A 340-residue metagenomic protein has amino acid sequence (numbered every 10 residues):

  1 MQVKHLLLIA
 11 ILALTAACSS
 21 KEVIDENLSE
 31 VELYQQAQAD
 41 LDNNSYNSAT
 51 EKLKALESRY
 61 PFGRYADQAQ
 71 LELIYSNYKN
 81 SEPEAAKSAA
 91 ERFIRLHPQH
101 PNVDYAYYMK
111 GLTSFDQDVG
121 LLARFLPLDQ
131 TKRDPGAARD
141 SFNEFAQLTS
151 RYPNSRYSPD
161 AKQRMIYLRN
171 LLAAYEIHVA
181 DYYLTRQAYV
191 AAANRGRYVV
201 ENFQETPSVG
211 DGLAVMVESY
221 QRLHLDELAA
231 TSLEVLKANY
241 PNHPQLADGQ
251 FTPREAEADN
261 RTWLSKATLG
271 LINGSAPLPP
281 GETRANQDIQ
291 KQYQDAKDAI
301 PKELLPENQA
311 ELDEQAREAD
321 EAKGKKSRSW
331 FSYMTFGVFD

Functional and structural regions predicted by a protein language model:
M1-C18: Sec-dependent bacterial lipoprotein signal peptides
Q2, C18-D340: Acidic, polar-rich low-complexity tracts and alpha-helical solenoid repeat scaffolds
